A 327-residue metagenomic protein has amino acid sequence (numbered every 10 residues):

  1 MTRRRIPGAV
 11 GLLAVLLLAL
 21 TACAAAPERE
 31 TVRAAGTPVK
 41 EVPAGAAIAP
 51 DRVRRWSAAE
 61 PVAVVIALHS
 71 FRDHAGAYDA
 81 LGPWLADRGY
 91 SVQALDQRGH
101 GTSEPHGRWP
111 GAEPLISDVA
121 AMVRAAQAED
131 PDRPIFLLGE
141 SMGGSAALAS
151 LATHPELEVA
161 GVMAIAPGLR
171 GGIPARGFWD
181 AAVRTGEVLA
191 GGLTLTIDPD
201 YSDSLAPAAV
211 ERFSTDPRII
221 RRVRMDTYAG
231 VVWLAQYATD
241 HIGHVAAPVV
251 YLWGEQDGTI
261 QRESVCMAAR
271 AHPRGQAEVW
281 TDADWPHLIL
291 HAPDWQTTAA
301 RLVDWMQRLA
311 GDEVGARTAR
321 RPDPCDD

Functional and structural regions predicted by a protein language model:
L17-S57, P324-D327: An N-terminal hydrophobic leader/cap segment in hydrolases
V62-S70: Short beta-strand element of the alpha/beta-hydrolase
F71-A75, G101-D130: Catalytic nucleophile-loop/oxyanion-hole region of alpha/beta-hydrolase and closely related hydrolase-like folds
G82-H106: Conserved alpha/beta-hydrolase
L138-R224: Alpha/beta-hydrolase-fold enzymes
V245, Y251-W253, D257: Short beta-strand/loop motif that positions the catalytic acidic residue of the alpha/beta-hydrolase fold
A247, Q261-R270: Short alpha-helix in the alpha/beta-hydrolase fold that links the catalytic acid
Q276-E278, D282-D327: Catalytic active-site module of serine/aspartate enzymes centered on a nucleophile-bearing elbow/loop
